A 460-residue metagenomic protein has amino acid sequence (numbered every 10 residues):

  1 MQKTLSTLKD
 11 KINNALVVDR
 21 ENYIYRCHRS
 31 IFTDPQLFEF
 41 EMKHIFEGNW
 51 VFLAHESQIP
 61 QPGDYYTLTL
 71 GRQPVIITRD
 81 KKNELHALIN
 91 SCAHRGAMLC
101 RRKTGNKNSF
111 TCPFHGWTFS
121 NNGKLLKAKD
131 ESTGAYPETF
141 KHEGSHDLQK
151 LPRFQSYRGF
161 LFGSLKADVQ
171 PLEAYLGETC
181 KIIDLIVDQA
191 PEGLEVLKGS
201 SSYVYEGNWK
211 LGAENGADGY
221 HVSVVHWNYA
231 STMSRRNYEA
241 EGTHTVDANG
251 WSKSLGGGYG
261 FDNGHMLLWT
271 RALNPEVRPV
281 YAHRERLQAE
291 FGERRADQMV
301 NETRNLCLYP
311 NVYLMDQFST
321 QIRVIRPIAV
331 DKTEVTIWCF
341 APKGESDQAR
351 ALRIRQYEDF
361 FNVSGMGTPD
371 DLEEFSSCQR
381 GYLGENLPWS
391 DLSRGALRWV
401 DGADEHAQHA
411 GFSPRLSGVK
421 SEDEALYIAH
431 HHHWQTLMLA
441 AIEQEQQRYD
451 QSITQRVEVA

Functional and structural regions predicted by a protein language model:
M1-N14, Q451-A460: Basic/polar N-terminal segments that are highly enriched at the extreme N-terminus, encompassing both cleavable
K9-R29: Short, contiguous pre-domain boundary segments
I31, P35-F46, V51-L70: Glycine/alanine-rich phosphate-binding loops at beta-alpha junctions
F46-W50, A97, H221: Generic structural signal for secondary-structure transition and capping sites
E47-P60, T133-P137, T303-Y309: Short Pro/Gly-enriched beta-strand edge/turn motifs at strand-loop
Q58-K181: Rieske [2Fe-2S] iron-sulfur-binding domain
E84, P152-A460: C-terminal catalytic domain of Rieske-type non-heme iron oxygenases
